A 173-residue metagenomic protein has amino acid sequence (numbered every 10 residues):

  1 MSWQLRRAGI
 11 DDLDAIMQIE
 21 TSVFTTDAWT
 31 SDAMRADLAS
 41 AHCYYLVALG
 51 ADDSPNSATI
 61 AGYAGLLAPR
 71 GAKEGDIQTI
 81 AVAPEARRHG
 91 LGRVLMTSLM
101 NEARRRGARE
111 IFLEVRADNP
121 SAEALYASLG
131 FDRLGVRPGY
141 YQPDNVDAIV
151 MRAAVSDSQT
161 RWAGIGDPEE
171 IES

Functional and structural regions predicted by a protein language model:
W3, R7-D11, M17-E85, M96-R106 (+2 more regions): Acetyl-CoA-dependent GNAT
D12, G90-G92: Conserved G/P- and acidic residue-centered "switch" motifs that form tight phosphate/ATP-binding loops in soluble
T59, R93-V94, E110, S121: Preference for well-ordered, secondary-structure-rich cores of eukaryotic proteins
A83-E85, H89, A117-N119: Active-site acidic-Proline motif in GNAT/NAT acetyltransferases
M96, N119-A122, G139-D144: Short glycine/proline-centered loop/turn elements that form peptide/ligand docking sites
A103-E114, R137: Conserved GNAT acetyl-CoA-binding A-motif
E114, A127, D132-I149: Conserved catalytic-core motifs of GNAT/GCN5-like acyltransferases
